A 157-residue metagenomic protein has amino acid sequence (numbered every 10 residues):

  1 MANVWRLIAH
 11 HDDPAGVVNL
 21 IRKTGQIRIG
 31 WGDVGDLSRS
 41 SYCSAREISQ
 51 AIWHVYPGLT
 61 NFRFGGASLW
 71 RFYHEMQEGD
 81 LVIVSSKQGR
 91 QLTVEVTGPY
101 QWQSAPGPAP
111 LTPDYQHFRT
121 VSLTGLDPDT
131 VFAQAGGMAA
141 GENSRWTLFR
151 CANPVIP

Functional and structural regions predicted by a protein language model:
M1-R71: Compositionally biased, charged N-terminal/linker segments
W5-R6, I83, L123: Tryptophan-centered motif/residue detector
H11-P14, G89-R90, D127-P128: Conserved nucleotide-binding/hydrolysis micro-motifs of P-loop NTPases
G30-V34, G107-P110, V121, R145-F149: Glycine-rich loops and low-complexity Gly/Arg-rich segments that provide flexible linkers or classic glycine-based
D36-Y42, Y115-Q116, T124-T130, C151-I156: Short C-terminal domain-edge/linker segments immediately following a structured domain
S40-F118: Structured alpha/beta reader/binder surfaces that contact nucleic acids or chromatin modification marks
P106-M138: Short solvent-exposed strand/turn elements
M138-P157: Long, low-complexity intrinsically disordered regions
